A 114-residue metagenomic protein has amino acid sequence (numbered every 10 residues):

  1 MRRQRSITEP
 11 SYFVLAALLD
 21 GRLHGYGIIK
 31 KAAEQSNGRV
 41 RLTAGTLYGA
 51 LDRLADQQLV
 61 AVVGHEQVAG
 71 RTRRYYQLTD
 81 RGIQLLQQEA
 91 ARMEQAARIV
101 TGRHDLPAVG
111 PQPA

Functional and structural regions predicted by a protein language model:
R2-T46: N-terminal helix-turn-helix DNA-binding core of bacterial DNA-binding proteins
L47-L54: Basic amphipathic alpha-helical segments that dock to polyanions
Q58: Glycine-centered, phosphate/nucleic-acid-interacting loop/turn motifs that mediate DNA/RNA or nucleotide
V62: Short beta-strand "wing" residues that participate in macromolecule-binding interfaces
V68-A90: Basic, amphipathic "hinge/linker" alpha-helix immediately C-terminal to the N-terminal HTH DNA-binding motif
Q84-A114: Amphipathic alpha-helical dimerization/coiled-coil segments that flank or bridge DNA-binding/regulatory modules
